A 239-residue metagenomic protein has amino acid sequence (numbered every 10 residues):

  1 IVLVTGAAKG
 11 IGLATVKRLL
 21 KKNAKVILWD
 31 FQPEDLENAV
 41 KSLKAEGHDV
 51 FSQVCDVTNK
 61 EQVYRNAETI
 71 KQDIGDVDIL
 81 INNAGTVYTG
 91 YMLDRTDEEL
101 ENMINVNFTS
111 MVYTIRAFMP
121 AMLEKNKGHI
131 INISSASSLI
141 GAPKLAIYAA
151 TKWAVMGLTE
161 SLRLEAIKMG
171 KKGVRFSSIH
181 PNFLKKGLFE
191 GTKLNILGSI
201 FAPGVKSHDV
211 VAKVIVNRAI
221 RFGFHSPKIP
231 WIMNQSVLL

Functional and structural regions predicted by a protein language model:
I1-I27: Canonical Rossmann dinucleotide-binding motif of NAD(H)/NADP(H)-dependent dehydrogenases/reductases, specifically
A24-N38: Conserved glycine-rich Rossmann-like NAD(P)H-binding loop of the short-chain dehydrogenase/reductase
E34, V54-R65, D97: The beta1-alpha1 cofactor-binding region of Rossmann-like NAD(H)/NADP(H)-dependent oxidoreductases
Y91-M92, T96-I104: Substrate-binding pocket helix/loop in short-chain dehydrogenase/reductase
I115, T151: Active-site helix of classical SDR
S135: Residue(s) in the substrate-gating loop at a strand-loop-helix junction that position the organic substrate next
I167-W231: SDR active-site lid
